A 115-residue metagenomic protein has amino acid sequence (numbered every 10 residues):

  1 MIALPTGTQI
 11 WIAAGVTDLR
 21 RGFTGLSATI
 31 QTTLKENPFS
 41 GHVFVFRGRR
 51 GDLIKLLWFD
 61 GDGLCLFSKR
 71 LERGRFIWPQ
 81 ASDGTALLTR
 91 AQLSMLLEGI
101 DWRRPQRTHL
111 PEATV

Functional and structural regions predicted by a protein language model:
M1-V115: Polybasic/polar functional segments that serve as interface/processing modules
